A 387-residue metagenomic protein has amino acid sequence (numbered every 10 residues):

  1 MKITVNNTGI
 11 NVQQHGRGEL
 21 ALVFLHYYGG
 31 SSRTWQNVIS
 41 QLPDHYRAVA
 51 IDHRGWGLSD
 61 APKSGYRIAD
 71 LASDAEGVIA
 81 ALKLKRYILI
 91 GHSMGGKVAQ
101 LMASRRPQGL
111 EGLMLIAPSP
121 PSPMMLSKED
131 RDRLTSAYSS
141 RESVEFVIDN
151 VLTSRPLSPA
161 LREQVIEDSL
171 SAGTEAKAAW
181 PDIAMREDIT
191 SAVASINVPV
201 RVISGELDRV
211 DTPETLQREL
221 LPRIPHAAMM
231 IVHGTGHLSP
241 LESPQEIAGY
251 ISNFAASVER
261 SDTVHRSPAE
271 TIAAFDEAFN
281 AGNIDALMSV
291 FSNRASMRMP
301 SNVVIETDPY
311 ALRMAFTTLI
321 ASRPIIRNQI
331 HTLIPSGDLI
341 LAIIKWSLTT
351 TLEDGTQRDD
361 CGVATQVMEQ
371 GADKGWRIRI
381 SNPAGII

Functional and structural regions predicted by a protein language model:
T8, S40, V49-M94, G249: Active-site loop/oxyanion-hole signature of alpha/beta-hydrolase fold enzymes
T8-S64: Conserved HGGG/HGGXW glycine-rich cap/lid loop of the alpha/beta-hydrolase fold
Q100-S104, L110-S140: Flexible "cap/lid" loop of the alpha/beta hydrolase fold
P123-M125, R141-S195: Conserved alpha/beta-hydrolase catalytic His-Asp/Glu region
V200-T235: Conserved loop-alpha-helix segment in the C-terminal half of the alpha/beta-hydrolase fold that carries the catalytic
A256-R294: Short, low-complexity N-terminal intrinsically disordered segments enriched in polar/charged residues
T271, I284-G337, D359: A solvent-exposed, acidic/Ser-Thr-rich amphipathic alpha-helical stretch
C361-I387: Short beta-strand edge/turn micro-motifs at domain boundaries
